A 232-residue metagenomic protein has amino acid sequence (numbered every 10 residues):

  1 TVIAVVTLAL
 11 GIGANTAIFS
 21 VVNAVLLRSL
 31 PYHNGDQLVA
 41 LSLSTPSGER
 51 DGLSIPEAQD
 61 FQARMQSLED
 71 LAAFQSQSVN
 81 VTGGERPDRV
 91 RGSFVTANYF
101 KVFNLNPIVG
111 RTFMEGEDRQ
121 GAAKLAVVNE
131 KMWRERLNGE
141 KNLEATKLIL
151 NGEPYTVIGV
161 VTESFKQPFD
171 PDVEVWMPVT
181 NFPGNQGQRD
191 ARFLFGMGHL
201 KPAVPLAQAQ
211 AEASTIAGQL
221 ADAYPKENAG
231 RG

Functional and structural regions predicted by a protein language model:
T1-V6, A14: Membrane-interface helix starts
T7-I12, T215: Residue-level recognition of pore/gate-forming positions within transmembrane alpha-helices of multi-pass
L10-Q37, A58: Alpha-helical transmembrane segments
A24, P56-Q66, N98, A211-G218: Generic recognition of well-ordered alpha-helical segments within structured catalytic/regulatory domains
L30-S78, A191-M197: Membrane-proximal extracellular/periplasmic loop immediately following the first transmembrane helix
S42-R50, G84, R91, E117 (+1 more regions): Acyl-group handling in specialized metabolite and lipid biosynthesis
S78, R91-E115, A123-G232: Mid-to-C-terminal secondary-structure elements that act as membrane-proximal/extracytoplasmic interface segments
